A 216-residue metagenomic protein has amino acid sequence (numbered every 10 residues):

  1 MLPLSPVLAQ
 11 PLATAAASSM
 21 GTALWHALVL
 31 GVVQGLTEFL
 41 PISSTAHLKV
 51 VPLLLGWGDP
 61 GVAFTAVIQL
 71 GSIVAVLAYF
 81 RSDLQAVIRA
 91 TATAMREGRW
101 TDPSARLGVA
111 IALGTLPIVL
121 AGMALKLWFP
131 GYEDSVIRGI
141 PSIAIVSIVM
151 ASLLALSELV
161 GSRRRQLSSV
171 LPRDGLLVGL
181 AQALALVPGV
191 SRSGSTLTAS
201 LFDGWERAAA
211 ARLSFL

Functional and structural regions predicted by a protein language model:
M1-L216: Multi-pass membrane proteins that catalyze or facilitate reactions on polyprenyl-/lipid-phosphate substrates and their
